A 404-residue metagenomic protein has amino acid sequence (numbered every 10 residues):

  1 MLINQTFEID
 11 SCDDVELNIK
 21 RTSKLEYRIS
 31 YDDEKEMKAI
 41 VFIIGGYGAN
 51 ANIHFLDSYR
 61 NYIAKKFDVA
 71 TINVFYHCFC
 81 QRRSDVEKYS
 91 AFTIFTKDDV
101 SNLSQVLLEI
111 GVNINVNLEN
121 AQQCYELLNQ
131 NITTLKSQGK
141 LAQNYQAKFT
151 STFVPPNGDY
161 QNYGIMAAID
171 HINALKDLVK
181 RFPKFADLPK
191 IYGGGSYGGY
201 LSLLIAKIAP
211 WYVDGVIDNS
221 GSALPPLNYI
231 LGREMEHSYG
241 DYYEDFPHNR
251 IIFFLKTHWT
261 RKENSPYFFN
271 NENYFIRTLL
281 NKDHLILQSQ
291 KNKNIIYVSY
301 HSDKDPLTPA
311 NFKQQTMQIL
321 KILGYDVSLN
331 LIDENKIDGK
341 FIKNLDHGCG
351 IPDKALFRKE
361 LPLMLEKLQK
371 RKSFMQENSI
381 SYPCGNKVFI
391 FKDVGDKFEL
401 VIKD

Functional and structural regions predicted by a protein language model:
M1-I3, Y59-F67, K180-P183, I205-V213 (+2 more regions): Short, surface-exposed basic-aromatic patches at helix termini and helix-loop junctions that form
M1-I40, V100: N-terminal cap/lid segment of alpha/beta-hydrolase-fold proteins
E26-T134: Short, surface-exposed "cap/lid" segments of acyl-processing enzymes
E34-K35, Y243-D404: Serine-hydrolase catalytic core
Y47, S196, D303: Residue-level signal for short, function-critical loop segments
C80-S84, S222-I230, G339-K340: A short beta-to-alpha transition loop/helix N-cap that caps and shapes the active-site region
T93-F182: Alpha/beta-hydrolase active-site loop
D177-M235: Primarily recognizes the serine-hydrolase "nucleophile elbow" in alpha/beta-hydrolase and SGNH/GDSL folds
